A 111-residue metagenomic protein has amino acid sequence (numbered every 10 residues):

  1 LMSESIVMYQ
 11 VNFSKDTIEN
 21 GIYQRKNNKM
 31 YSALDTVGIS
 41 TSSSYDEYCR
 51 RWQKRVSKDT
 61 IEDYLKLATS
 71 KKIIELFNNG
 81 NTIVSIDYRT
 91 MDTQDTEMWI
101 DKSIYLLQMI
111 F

Functional and structural regions predicted by a protein language model:
L1-R55: PAS-family sensory domain signal
M2, N78-T82: Solvent-exposed loop and beta-edge segments used for protein-protein assembly and interaction
M8, I73-E75: Generic recognition of flexible, low-complexity loop/linker segments
D16, T69, L107: Short, solvent-exposed loop/turn segments at secondary-structure junctions
T41-I73, G80: PAS/Per-ARNT-Sim sensory domains
V84-D87, K102: A short glycine-rich, hydrophobically flanked beta-strand micro-motif that places a catalytic Asp/Glu for divalent metal
I86-D95: PAS-family sensory domains
Q94-F111: Short loop/turn elements at sensory-signaling interfaces that couple input to output
